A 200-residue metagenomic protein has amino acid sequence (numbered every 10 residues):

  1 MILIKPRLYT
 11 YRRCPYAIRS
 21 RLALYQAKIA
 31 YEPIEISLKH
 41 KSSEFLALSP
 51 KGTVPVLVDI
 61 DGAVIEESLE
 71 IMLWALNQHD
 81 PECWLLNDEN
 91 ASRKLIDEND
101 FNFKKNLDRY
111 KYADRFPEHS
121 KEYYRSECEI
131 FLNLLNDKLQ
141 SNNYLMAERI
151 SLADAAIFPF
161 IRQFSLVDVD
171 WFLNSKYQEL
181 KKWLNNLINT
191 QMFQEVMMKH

Functional and structural regions predicted by a protein language model:
M1-E129, N136: GST-like domain detector, emphasizing the conserved glutathione-binding G-site in the N-terminal thioredoxin-like
R7-L8, D170-W171, E195: Short, contiguous strand/loop micro-motifs
S37, Y177, H200: Residue-level "edge-of-site" marker
A47, N189, M198: Phosphate-coordinating loops and pocket residues in cytosolic domains that bind phosphorylated ligands
K51, Q78, S141-N142, T190: Structured helix-beta-strand junction loops
E70, E179, M192: Residue-level recognition of oxygen-bearing side chains
C83-N87, L107, L145-E148, L173 (+1 more regions): Short, hydrophobic secondary-structure boundary micro-motifs
L95-N189: GST-like fold's C-terminal all-alpha helical module
